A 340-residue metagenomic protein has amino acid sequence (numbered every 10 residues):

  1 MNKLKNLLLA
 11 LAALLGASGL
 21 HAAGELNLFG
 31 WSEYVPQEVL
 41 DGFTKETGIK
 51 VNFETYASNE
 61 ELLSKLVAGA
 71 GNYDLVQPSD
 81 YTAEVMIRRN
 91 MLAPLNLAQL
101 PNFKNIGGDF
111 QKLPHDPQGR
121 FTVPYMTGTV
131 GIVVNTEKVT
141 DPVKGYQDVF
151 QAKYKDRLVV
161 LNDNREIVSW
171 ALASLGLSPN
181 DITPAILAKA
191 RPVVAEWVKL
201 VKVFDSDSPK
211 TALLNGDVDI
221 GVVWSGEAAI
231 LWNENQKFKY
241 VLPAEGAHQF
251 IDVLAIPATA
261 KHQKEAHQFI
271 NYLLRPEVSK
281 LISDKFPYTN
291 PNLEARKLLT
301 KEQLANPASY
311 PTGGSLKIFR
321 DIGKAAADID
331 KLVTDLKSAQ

Functional and structural regions predicted by a protein language model:
A23-V85: Early extracytoplasmic/lumenal segment of secretory-pathway proteins
D74-P78, K202-V203, D219-W224, K239-Y240: Paired acidic/hydrophobic, glycine-rich loop segments that form the ligand-binding mouth/hinge of periplasmic-binding
Q77-L200, D205-L214: Extracytoplasmic ligand-binding site segments that recognize negatively charged/polar headgroups
T82-V85, L214-N215, D219-K237, P287: A ligand-binding cleft/hinge motif common to bilobed small-molecule-binding domains
G131-K138, A173-S174, I251-H262, L281-I282: A bilobed periplasmic-binding-protein/Venus flytrap-type ligand-binding module shared by bacterial periplasmic
L187-E196, W232-A258, E294: Periplasmic-binding protein-like
H248, P257-L316: Mature extracytoplasmic/periplasmic domains
L299-Q340: Extracellular/periplasmic bilobal clamshell ligand-binding domains
